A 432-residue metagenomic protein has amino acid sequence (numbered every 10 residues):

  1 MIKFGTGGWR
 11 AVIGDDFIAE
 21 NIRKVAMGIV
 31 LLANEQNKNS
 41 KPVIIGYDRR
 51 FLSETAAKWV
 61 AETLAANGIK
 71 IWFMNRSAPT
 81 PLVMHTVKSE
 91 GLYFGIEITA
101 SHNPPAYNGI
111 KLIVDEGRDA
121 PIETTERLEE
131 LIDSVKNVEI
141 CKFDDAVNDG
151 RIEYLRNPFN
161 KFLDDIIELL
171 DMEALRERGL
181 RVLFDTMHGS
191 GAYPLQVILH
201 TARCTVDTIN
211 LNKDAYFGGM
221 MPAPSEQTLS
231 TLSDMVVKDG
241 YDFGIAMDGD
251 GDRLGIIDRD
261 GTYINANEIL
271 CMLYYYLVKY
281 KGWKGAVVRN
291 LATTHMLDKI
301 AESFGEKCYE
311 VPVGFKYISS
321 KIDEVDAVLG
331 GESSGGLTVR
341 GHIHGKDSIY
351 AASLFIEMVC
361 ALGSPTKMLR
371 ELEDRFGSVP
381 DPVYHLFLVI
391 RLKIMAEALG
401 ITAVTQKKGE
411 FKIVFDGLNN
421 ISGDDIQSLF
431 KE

Functional and structural regions predicted by a protein language model:
M1-N67, Y93-F94, V147, R151-V182 (+2 more regions): An N-terminal, well-structured beta->alpha segment
G7, I45, V83, I96 (+12 more regions): Buried hydrophobic positions in well-ordered alpha/beta secondary-structure cores of metabolic enzymes
L31, I44-Y107, V197-I257, Q427-E432: N-terminal small/polar loop signature for handling phosphorylated ligands or for N-terminal nucleophile
N75, E130-L163, R259-G331, T338-V339: Proline/glycine-rich low-complexity loops and linkers
N108-V236, R391-F415, N420-D425, L429-F430: Gly/Ser/Thr-enriched, mixed-charge loops and adjacent short helices that form phosphate/oxyanion-binding elements
L112-D115, G255-R259, T338-R340: Short beta-strand-to-turn element immediately C-terminal to the catalytic PLP-Schiff-base lysine in fold type I
P121, T208-N210, T262-K281, S348-E357: Gly/Ser/Thr-rich active-site loops/lids in small-molecule metabolic enzymes that frequently grip phosphoryl groups
F243, W283-T402, K407-E432: Phosphate-binding and adjacent anionic-ligand microenvironments
